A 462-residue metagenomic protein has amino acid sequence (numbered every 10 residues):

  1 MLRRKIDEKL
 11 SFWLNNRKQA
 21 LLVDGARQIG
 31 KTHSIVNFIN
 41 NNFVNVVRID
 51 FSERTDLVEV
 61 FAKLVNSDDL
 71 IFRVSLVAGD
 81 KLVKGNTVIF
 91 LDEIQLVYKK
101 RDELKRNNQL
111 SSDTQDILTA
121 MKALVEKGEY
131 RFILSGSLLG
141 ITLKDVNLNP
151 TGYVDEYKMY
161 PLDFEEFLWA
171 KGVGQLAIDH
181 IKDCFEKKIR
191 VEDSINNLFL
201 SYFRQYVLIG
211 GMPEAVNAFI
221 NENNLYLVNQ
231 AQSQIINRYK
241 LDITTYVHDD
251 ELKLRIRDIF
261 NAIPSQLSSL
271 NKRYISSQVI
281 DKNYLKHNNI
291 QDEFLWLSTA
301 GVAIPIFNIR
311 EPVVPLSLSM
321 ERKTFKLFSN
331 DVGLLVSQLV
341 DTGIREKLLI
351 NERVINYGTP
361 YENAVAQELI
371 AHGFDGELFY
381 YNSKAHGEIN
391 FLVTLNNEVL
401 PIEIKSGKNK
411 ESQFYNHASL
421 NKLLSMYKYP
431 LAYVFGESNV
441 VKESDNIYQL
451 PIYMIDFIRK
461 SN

Functional and structural regions predicted by a protein language model:
M1-N15: Pre-Walker A adenine-sensing motif
K31: Conserved lysine of the Walker
S34, F38: Hydrophobic positions on the alpha1 helix immediately C-terminal to the Walker A/P-loop
E53-G85: Short glycine-rich substrate-engagement loop in P-loop NTPases that contacts/grips substrate
F90, R131-S137, K158: Structural recognition of the conserved hydrophobic beta-strand(s) that form the central parallel beta-sheet of P-loop
K144-S268: Interdomain motor-coupling "hinge/lid" segment immediately C-terminal to the ATP-binding subdomain of NTP-driven enzymes
N217-I389, V393-N396: Accessory nucleic acid-recognition modules appended to NTPase machines
E437-N462: Domain-level recognition of nuclease-like catalytic cores that cleave nucleotide substrates
